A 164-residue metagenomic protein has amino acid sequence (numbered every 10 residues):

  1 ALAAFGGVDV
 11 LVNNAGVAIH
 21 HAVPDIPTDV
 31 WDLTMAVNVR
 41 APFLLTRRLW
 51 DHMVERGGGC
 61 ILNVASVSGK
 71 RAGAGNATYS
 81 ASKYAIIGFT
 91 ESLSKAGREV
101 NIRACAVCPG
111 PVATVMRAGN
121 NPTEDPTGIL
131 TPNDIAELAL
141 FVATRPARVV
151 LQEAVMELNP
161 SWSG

Functional and structural regions predicted by a protein language model:
A1-G6, V54: Conserved amphipathic alpha-helix within the SDR
A22-V23, V30-D32: Substrate-binding pocket helix/loop in short-chain dehydrogenase/reductase
P24, R71-A77: Active-site loop immediately N-terminal to the catalytic Tyr-X3-Lys motif of short-chain dehydrogenase/reductase
T46, S82: Active-site helix of classical SDR
S66: Residue(s) in the substrate-gating loop at a strand-loop-helix junction that position the organic substrate next
R71, S92-I102: Active-site-adjacent segment of SDR/Rossmann-fold oxidoreductases
E99-I102, A106-V107, T114, P122-G164: C-terminal helical subdomain
